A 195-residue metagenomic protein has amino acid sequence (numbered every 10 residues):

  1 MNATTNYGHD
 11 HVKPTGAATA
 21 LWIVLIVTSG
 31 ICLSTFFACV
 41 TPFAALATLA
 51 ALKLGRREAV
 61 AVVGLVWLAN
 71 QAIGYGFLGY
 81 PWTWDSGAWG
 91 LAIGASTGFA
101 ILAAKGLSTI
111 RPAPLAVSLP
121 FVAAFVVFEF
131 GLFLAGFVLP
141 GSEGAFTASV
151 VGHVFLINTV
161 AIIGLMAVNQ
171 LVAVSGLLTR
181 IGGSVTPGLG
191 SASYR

Functional and structural regions predicted by a protein language model:
N2-L54, E58-A61: Hydrophobic transmembrane alpha-helices
A20-V24, V60-G64, G90-G94, S118-V122 (+1 more regions): Hydrophobic alpha-helical transmembrane segments
L25-S29, A61, L65-A69, A95 (+4 more regions): Lipid-exposed faces of alpha-helical membrane segments in multi-pass integral membrane proteins
I31-V40, L65-L102: Interfacial aromatic-anchored transmembrane helix boundaries in multi-pass membrane proteins
A47, A51, T97-S108, L165 (+1 more regions): Hydrophobic transmembrane alpha-helices
A47, P81-L91, A145-F155: Non-cytosolic membrane-interface motifs at loop->transmembrane helix junctions
L54-V63, A72-P81, L132-L134: Juxtamembrane membrane-interface segments at transmembrane alpha-helix termini
G106-R195: Membrane-embedded alpha-helical hairpins and interfacial helices in multi-pass inner-membrane proteins
